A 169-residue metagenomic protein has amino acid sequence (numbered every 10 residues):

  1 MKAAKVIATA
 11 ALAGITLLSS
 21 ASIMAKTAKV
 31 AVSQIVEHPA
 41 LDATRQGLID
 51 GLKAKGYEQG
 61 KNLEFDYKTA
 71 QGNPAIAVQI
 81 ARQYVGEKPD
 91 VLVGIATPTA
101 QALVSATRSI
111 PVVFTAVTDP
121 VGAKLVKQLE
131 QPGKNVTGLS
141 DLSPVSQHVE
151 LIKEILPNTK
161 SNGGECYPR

Functional and structural regions predicted by a protein language model:
K2-T9, G14, S19, M24-R169: Short hydrophobic alpha-helices and adjacent helix-cap/hinge residues
